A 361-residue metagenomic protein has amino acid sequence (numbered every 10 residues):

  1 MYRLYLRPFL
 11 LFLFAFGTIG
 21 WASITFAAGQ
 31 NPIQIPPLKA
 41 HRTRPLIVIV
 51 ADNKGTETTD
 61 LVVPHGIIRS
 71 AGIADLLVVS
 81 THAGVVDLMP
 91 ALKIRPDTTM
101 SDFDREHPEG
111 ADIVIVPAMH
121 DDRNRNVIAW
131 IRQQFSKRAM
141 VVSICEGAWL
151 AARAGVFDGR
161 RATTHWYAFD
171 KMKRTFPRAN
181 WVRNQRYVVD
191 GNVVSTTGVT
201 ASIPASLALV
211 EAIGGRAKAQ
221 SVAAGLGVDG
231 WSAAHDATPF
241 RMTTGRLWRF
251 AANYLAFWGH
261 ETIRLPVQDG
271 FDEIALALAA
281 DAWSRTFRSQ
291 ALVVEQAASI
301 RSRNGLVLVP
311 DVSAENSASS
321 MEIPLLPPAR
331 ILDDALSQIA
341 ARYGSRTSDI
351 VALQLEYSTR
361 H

Functional and structural regions predicted by a protein language model:
M1-L6: N-terminal secretory signal peptides that target proteins for export/translocation
F9-W21: Bacterial N-terminal signal peptides
F26-V141, W149-R153, R183, L207-H361: Extended, subdomain-level signal for the structured scaffold at the beginning of enzyme domains
N53, R161, G191, S195-G198 (+1 more regions): Glycine- and other small-residue-rich loops at beta-strand/loop junctions that grip anionic moieties
A154-G155, G191-A212: Short alpha-helices
D158-N184: A conserved active-site-flanking secondary-structure segment within enzyme catalytic domains
V182-V194, G227: Conserved Rossmann-fold dehydrogenase catalytic segment
